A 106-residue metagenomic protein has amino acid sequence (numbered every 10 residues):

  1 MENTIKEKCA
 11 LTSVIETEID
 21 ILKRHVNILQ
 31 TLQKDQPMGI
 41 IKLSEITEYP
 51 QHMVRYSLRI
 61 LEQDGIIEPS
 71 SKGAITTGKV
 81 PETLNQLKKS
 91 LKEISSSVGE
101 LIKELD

Functional and structural regions predicted by a protein language model:
E2, N85-D106: Amphipathic alpha-helical dimerization/coiled-coil segments that flank or bridge DNA-binding/regulatory modules
E2-N27: Short alpha-helical segments that sit at the start of domains
N27-K34: Short, locally clustered residues in the helix-turn-helix/winged-helix DNA-binding domain
D35-G39: Short capping segments at the starts of secondary-structure elements
K42-I46: A short acidic, leucine-rich amphipathic alpha-helix
E48-E62: Short amphipathic alpha-helical interaction segments
E62-K72: A short, conserved structural fragment
S70-V80: Short, Lys/Arg-rich nucleic-acid/phosphate-binding segment
